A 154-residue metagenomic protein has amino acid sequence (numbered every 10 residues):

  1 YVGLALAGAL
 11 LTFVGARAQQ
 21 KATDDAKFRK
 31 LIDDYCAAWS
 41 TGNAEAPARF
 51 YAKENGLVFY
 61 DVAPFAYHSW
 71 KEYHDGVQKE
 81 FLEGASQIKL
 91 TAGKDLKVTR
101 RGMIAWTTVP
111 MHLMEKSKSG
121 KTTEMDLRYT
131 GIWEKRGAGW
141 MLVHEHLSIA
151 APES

Functional and structural regions predicted by a protein language model:
G3-F13: Bacterial N-terminal signal peptides
F13-K53, E153-S154: Short, low-complexity N-terminal intrinsically disordered segments enriched in polar/charged residues
K30-L31, L90-A92, R128: Short, conserved clusters of charged catalytic residues that mark active-site and nucleotide-handling motifs
A44-R101, P110, E124: A solvent-exposed, acidic/Ser-Thr-rich amphipathic alpha-helical stretch
W106, M125-E153: Short beta-strand edge/turn micro-motifs at domain boundaries
V109-K116: Generic short beta-strand segments
S119-G120: Outer-membrane beta-barrel domain signature
